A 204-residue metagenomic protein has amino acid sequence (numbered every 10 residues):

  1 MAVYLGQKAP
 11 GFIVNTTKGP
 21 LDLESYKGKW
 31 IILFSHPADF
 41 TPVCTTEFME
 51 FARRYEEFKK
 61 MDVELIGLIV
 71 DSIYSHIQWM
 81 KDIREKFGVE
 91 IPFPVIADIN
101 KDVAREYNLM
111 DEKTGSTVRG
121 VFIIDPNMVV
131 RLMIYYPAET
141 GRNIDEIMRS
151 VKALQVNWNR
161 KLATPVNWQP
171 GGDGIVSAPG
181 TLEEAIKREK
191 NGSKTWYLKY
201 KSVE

Functional and structural regions predicted by a protein language model:
M1-E204: Chalcogenol-based redox active-site neighborhoods
